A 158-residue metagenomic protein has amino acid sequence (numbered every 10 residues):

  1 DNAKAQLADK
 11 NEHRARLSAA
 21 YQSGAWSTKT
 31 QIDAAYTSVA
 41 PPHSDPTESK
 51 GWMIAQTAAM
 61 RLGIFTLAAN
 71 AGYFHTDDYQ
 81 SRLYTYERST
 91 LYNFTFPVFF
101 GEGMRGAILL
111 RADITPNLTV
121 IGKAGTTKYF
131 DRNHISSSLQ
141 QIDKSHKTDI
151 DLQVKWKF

Functional and structural regions predicted by a protein language model:
D1-F158: Exposed, low-structure sequence patches enriched in small/polar residues
